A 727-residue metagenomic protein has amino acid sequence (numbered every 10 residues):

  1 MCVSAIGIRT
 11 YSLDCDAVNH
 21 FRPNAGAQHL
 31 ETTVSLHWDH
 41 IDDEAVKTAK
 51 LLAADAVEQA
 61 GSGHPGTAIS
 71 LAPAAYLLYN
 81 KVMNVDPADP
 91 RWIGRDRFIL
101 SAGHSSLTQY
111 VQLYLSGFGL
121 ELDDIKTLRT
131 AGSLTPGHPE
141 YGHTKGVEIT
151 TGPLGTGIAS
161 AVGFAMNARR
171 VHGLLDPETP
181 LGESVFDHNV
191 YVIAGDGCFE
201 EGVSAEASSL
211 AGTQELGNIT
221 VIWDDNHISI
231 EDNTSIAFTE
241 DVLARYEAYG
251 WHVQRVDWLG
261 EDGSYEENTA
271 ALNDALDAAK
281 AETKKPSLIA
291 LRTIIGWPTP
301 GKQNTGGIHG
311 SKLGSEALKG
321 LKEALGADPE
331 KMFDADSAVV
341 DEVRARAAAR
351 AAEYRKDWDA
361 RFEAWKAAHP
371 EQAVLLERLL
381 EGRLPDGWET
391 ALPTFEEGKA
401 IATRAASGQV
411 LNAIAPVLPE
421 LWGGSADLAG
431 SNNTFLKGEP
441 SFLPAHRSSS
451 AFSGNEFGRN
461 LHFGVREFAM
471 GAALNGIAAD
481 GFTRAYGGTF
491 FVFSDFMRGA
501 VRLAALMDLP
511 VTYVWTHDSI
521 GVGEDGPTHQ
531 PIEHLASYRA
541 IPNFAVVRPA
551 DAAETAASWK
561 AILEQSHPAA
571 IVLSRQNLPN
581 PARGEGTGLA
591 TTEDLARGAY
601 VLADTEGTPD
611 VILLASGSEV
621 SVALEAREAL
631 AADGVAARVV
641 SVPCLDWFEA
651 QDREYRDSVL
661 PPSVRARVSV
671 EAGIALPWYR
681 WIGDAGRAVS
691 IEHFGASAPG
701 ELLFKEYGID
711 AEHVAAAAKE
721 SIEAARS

Functional and structural regions predicted by a protein language model:
A5-G7: Generic short N-terminal amphipathic or hydrophobic helices
N24, H29-N189, R346-V572, N577 (+1 more regions): Thiamine diphosphate
G94, I295-T299, Q303-E381: Terminal amphipathic helices with adjacent charged low-complexity linkers/tails
T130-E140, S160, M166, R170-D187 (+3 more regions): Thiamine diphosphate
V192-I193, V221, G424, R548 (+1 more regions): Residue-level marker for buried hydrophobic side chains located in beta-strands that build the well-ordered beta-sheet
G197-V203: Short acidic, Gly/Ser-rich segments with clustered Asp/Glu that frequently serve as metal-coordination loops in enzyme
